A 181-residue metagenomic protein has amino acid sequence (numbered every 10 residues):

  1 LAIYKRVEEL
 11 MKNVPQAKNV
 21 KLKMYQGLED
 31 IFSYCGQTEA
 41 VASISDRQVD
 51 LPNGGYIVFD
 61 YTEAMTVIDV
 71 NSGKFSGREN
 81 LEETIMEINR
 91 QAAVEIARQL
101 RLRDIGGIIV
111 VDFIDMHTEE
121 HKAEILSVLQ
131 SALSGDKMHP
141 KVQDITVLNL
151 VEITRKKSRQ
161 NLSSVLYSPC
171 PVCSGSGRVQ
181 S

Functional and structural regions predicted by a protein language model:
L1-I57, T62-E63, V165-S181: OB-fold/S1-family RNA-binding modules
L51-S181: Conserved glycine-centered short motifs in functionally critical loops
